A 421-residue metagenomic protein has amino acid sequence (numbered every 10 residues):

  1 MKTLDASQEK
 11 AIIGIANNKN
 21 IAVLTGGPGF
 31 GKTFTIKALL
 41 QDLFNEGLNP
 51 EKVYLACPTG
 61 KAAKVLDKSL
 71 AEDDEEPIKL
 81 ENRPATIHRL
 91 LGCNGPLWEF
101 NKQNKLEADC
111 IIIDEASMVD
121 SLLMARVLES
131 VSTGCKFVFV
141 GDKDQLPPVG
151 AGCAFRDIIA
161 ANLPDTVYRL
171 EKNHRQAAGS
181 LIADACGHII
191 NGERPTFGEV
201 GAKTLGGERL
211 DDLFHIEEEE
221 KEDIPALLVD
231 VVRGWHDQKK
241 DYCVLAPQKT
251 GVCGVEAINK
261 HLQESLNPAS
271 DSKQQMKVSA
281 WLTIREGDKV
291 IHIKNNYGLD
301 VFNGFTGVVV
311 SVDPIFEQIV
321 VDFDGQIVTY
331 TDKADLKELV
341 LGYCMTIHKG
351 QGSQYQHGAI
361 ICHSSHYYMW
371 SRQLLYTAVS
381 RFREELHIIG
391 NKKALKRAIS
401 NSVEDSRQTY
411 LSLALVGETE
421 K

Functional and structural regions predicted by a protein language model:
M1-I13: Pre-P-loop entry segment of helicase/translocase ATPase cores
K10-I15, K19, L39, F44 (+2 more regions): Conserved helicase motor core of P-loop NTPases
I12-T204: ASCE P-loop NTPase helicase motor core
L55, F139, V244-A246, I360 (+1 more regions): Structural beta-sheet core signal
A63-K64, P147, V252-G254, A394-A398: Short, charged/polar "capping" segments at the starts of alpha-helices and the immediately preceding loops
D109, Y242, Q356: Conserved acidic residues
S132, S279, T283-E286, F302 (+2 more regions): Residue-level recognition of short, solvent-exposed, well-ordered loop/turn junctions that link secondary-structure
F305-K421: C-terminal accessory regions
